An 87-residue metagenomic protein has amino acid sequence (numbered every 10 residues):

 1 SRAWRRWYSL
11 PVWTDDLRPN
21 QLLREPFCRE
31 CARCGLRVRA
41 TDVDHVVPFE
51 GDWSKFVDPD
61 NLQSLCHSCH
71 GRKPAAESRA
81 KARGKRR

Functional and structural regions predicted by a protein language model:
S1-S9: Secondary-structure boundary/linker elements at domain or insertion junctions
W4, D44-G51, K81-R87: Short cysteine/histidine-rich metal-coordination sites, predominantly Zn2+-binding motifs
Y8, A32-S64: Histidine-centered nuclease catalytic patch
V12-D42, C66-S68: Short cysteine-rich loop/turn motifs with clustered Cys
E25, F49, P74: Alpha-helical and His/Cys-centered functional microenvironments
G35-A40, L62-R86: Short Cys/His-centered divalent metal-binding micro-motifs
